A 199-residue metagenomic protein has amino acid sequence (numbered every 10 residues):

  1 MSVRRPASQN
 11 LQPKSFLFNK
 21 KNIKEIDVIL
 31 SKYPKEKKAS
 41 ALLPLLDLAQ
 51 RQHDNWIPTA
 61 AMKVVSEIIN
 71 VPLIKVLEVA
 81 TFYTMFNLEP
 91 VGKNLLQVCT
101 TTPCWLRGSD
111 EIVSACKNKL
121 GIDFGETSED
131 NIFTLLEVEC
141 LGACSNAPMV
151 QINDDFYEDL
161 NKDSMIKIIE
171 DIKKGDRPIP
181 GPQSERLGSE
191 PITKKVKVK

Functional and structural regions predicted by a protein language model:
M1-K199: Signature of N-terminal electron-transfer/Fe-S-associated modules in redox systems
